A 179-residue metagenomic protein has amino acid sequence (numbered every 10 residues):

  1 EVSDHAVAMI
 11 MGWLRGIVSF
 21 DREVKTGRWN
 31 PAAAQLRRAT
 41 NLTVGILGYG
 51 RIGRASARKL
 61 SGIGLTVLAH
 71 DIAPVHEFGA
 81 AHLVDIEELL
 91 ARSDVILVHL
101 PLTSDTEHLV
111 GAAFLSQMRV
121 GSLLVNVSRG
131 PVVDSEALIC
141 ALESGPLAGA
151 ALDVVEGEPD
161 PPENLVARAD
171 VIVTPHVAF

Functional and structural regions predicted by a protein language model:
E1-H5, S19, Q35, E158-F179: C-terminal helix-to-coil terminal segments
E1-T43, A55: Phosphate-binding beta-alpha-beta segment of Rossmann-like dinucleotide-binding domains, i.e., the NAD(P)
W13-F20, I63, A141, G145: Change "in soluble alpha/beta enzymes" to "in soluble alpha/beta proteins
I17-W29, G64-L65, P74, P159-P161: Mobile beta-alpha loop/short-helix "lid" or hinge segments that flank ligand
L36-T40, S61, S116-Q117, L165: Short, flexible hinge/linker loops that cap or flank conserved catalytic cores
Y49-G50: Glycine-rich Rossmann-fold phosphate-binding loop(s) that bind the pyrophosphate of adenine dinucleotide cofactors
A57, S61, L142-E143, V166: Gly/Ala-rich phosphate-binding loop of Rossmann-like dinucleotide-binding domains, activating on the conserved
T66-L68, I72-N164: Rossmann-like adenosine-cofactor binding region
